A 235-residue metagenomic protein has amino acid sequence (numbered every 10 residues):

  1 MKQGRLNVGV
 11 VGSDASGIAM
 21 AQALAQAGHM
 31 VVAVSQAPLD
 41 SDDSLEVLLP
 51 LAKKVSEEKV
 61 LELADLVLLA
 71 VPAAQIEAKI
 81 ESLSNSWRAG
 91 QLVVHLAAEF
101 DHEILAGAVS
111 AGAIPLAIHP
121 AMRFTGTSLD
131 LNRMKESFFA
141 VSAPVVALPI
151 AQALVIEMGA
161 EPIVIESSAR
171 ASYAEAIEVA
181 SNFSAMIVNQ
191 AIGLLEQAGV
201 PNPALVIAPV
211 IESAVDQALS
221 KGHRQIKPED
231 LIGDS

Functional and structural regions predicted by a protein language model:
M1-E58: NAD(P)+-binding Rossmann beta1-loop-alpha1 motif at the extreme N-terminus of oxidoreductases
K2, A204-S235: NAD(P)-dependent Rossmann-like dehydrogenase/reductase catalytic/cofactor-binding core
G4-N7, G90, E136: Phosphate-coordination loops involved in phosphoryl transfer and adenosine-cofactor binding
V8, M30-V32, P115, P162 (+1 more regions): Hydrophobic anchor at the start of a short beta-strand that flanks the dinucleotide cofactor-binding loop
M20, A27, L48, A108 (+1 more regions): Internal alpha-helical scaffold of NAD(P)-dependent oxidoreductase catalytic cores
M20, V47-L129: Rossmann-like NAD(P)(H) cofactor-binding subdomain of soluble oxidoreductases
L39-L45, D101-I104, A147-P149: Short, charged/polar "capping" segments at the starts of alpha-helices and the immediately preceding loops
